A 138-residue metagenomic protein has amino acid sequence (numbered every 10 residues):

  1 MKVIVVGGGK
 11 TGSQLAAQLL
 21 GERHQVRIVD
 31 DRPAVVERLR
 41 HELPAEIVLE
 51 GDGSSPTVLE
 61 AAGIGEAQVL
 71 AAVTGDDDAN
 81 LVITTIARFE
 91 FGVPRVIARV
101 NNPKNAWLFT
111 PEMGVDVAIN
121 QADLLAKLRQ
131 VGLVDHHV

Functional and structural regions predicted by a protein language model:
M1-V138: Cytosolic regulatory regions of ion transport systems
